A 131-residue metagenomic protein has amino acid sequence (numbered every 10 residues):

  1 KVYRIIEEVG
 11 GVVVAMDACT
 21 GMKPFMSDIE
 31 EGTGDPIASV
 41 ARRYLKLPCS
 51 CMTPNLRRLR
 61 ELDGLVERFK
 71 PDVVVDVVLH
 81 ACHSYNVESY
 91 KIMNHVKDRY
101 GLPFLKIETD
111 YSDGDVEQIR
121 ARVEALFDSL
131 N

Functional and structural regions predicted by a protein language model:
K1-P54, R58-L65: Redox- and metal-dependent alpha/beta enzyme cores, enriched for Fe-S-associated oxidoreductases and cofactor-handling
V14, V74-V75, L105: Hydrophobic/aromatic beta-strand patches that form the interior of the parallel beta-sheet core in alpha/beta enzyme
V66, K70-V75: Proline-aspartate-enriched helix->loop->beta-strand connector
V78: Short secondary-structure boundary segments
C82-E88: Glycine/threonine-rich flexible loop motifs
Y90-N131: Peripheral docking tails and interdomain loops at the edges of cofactor- or intermediate-handling domains
